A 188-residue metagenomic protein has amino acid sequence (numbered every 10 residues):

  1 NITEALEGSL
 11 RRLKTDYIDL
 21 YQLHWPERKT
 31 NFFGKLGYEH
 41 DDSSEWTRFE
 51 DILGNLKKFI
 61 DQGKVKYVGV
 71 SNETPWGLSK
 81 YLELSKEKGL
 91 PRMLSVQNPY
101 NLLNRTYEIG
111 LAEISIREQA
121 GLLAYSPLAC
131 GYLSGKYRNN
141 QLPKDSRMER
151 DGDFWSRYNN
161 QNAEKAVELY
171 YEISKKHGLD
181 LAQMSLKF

Functional and structural regions predicted by a protein language model:
N1-Y21: CE4/NodB-like, metal-dependent polysaccharide N-deacetylase domain that modifies extracellular/periplasmic N-acetylated
P26-F188: Beta/alpha (TIM)-barrel catalytic core signal, keyed to glycine-rich beta->alpha loops juxtaposed to Asp/Glu that bind
